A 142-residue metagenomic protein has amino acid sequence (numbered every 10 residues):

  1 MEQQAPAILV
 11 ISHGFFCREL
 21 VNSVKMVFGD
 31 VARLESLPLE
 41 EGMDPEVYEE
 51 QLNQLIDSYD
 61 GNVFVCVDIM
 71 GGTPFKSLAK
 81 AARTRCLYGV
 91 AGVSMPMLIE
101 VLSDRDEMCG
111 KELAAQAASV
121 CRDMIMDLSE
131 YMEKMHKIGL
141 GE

Functional and structural regions predicted by a protein language model:
M1-C66, M70-E142: N-terminal loops that bind phosphate or other acidic moieties and the adjacent beta-alpha structural core
